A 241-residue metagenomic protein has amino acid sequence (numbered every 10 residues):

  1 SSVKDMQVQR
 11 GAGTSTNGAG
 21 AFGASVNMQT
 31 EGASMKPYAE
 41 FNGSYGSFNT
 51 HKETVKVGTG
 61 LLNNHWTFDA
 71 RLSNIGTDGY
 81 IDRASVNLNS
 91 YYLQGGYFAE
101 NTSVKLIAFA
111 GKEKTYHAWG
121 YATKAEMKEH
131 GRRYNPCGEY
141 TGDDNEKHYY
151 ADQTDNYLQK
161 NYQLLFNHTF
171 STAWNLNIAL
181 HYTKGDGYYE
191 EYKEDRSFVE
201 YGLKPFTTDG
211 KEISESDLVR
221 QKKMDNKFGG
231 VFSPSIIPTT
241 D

Functional and structural regions predicted by a protein language model:
S1, M6-V8, G20-N42, H51-T59: N-terminal periplasmic accessory domains that precede and gate Gram-negative outer-membrane beta-barrel machines
A12-T16, T77-G79: Short beta-strands and strand-coil junctions in structured, solvent-facing domains, enriched
G18, G46-N49, R83-N87, D143-E146 (+1 more regions): Short sequence motifs at beta-strands and strand-loop junctions characteristic of Gram-negative outer-membrane
A21-G23, T50-T54, L88-S90, Y157-N161 (+3 more regions): Transmembrane beta-barrel architecture of outer-membrane proteins
P37-K56, D225-K227, V231-D241: Outer-membrane beta-barrel transmembrane domain signature of Gram-negative proteins, especially the mid-to-C-terminal
Y38, Y45-G76, I81-A118, L164-T169: Transmembrane beta-barrel wall of Gram-negative outer-membrane proteins
G96, S103-L165, E190-T240: Acidic/polar loop-and-plug regions of large Gram-negative outer-membrane beta-barrel proteins
I178: Active-site loops and adjacent core secondary-structure elements that bind or stabilize anionic groups
